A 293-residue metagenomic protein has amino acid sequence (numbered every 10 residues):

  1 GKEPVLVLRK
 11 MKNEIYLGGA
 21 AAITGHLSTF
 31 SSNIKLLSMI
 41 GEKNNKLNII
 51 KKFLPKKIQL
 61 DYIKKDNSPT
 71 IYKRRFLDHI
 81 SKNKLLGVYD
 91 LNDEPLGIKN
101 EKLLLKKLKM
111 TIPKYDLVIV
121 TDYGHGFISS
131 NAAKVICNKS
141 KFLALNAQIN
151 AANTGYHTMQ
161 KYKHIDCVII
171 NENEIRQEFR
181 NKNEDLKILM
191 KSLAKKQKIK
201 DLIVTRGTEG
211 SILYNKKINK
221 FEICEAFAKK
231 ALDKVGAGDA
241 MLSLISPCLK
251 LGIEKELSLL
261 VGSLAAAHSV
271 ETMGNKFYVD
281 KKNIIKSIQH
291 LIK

Functional and structural regions predicted by a protein language model:
G1-L8, I80-E94, Y162, I169-I175: Gly-rich Lys/Arg/Thr-decorated short loops/hinges at beta-loop-alpha junctions or inter-strand turns that position
V5-I71, K286-Q289: Substrate-binding N-lobe of the ribokinase-like
S28, C137, K250: Gly/Ala-rich phosphate-binding loop of Rossmann-like dinucleotide-binding domains, activating on the conserved
Y62-S68, K73-I112: Conserved phosphate-binding/catalytic loop of the ribokinase/pfkB sugar-kinase fold
K65-I71, I149-A151, I165, D280: Terminal amphipathic helices with adjacent charged low-complexity linkers/tails
Y115-F127: Short acidic, glycine-rich surface-loop motifs adjacent to enzyme active sites
L117, S130-F221: Conserved phosphate/ATP/ADP-binding segment of small-molecule kinases
K198-K200, A226-L291: Conserved post-catalytic alpha-helical subdomain immediately downstream of the catalytic base and nucleotide-binding
